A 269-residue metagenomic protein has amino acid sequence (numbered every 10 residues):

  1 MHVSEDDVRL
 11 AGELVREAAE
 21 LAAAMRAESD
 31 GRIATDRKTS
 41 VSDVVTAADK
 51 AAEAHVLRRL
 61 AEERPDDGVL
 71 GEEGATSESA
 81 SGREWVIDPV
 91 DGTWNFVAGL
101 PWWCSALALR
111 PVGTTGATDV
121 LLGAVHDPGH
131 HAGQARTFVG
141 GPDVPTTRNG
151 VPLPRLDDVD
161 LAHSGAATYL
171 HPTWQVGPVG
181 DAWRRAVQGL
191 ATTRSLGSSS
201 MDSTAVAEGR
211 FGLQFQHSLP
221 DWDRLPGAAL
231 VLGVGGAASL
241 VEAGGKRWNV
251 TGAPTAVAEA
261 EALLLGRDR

Functional and structural regions predicted by a protein language model:
M1-V90: N-terminal subdomain of lithium-sensitive/metallo-dependent phosphomonoesterases centered on the IMPase/IPPase/PAP
A22-M25, D49, L60, T93 (+5 more regions): Residue-level signal for inorganic ion chemistry
R37, S77-S79, T115-G116, V139 (+2 more regions): Solvent-exposed alpha-helices and their adjacent loops that cap or buttress functional pockets in soluble metabolic
V41, A132, G244-K246: Short acidic/glycine-enriched loop/turn segments that link adjacent beta-strands
D49, E72, D88-D91, N95 (+4 more regions): Acidic active-site catalytic centers that drive phospho-/nucleotidyl reactions and related ester hydrolyses
S79-D143, T147: DPxDG-like acidic metal-binding loop motif
G123, T146-N149, T168, L213: Short hydrophobic/aromatic-rich beta-strand segments that constitute the beta-sheet cores of beta-sandwich/beta-barrel
P154-R269: An extended, acidic
